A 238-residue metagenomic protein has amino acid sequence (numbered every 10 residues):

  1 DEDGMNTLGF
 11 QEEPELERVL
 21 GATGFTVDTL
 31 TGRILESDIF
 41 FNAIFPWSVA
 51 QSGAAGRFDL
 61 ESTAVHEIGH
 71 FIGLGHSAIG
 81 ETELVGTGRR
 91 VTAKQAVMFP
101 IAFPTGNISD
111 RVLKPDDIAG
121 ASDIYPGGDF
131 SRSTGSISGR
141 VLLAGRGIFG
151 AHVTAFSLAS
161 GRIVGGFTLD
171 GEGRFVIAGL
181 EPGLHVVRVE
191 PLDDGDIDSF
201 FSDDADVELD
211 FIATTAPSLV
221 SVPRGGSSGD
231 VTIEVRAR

Functional and structural regions predicted by a protein language model:
D1-V91, H152-V153, G166-T168, E172-L180 (+1 more regions): Metzincin-family zinc-dependent endopeptidase catalytic domain
I34-D38, A93, T134, I148 (+1 more regions): Extracytoplasmic
F40-F41, A119-G120, I124-F130, V231-R238: Conserved "repeat-terminator" motif of extracellular CCP/Sushi domains
D110-G135, L143: Beta-strand-rich domain onsets/edges
G135-L143, G173, I233: A short, amphipathic beta-strand motif
S136, I148-H152, L184-V186, D230: Exposed beta-strand and adjacent loop surfaces of beta-rich binding modules that mediate intermolecular recognition
G139-A151, F156-A159, P223: Structural motif
L192-T232, R236-A237: Structured interaction patches on ligand/partner-binding surfaces of diverse proteins
